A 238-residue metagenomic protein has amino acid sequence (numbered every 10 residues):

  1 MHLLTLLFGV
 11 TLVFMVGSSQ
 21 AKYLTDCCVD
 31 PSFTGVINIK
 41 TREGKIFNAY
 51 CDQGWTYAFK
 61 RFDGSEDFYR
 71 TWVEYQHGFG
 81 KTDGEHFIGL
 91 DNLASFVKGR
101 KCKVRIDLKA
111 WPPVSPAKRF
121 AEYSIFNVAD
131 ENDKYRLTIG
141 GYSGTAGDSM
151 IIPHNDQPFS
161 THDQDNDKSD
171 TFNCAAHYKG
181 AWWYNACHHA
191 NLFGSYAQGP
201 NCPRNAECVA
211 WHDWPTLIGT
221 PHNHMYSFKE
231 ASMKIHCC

Functional and structural regions predicted by a protein language model:
H2-A21: Cleavable N-terminal signal peptides of Sec/SRP-targeted secreted and luminal proteins
L12-S18, T34-T41, D156-Q164, N173-A175: Short, intrinsically disordered, charge-biased short linear motifs at domain edges
Q20-A21, G44, D167, G180: Residue-level signal for mature regions of secreted extracellular proteins and peptides
Y23-N155: Extracellular beta-rich globular recognition domains, centered on the fibrinogen C-terminal
D26-V29, Y50-D52, N173-A175, A186-H188 (+3 more regions): Sequence contexts marking disulfide-bonded cysteines in secreted/extracellular proteins
G35-I37, A58, E66, A181-N185 (+1 more regions): Extracellular/mature segments of secreted proteins
E131-S195: Surface-exposed interaction patches
A206-C238: C-terminal helix/juxtamembrane-tail motif
